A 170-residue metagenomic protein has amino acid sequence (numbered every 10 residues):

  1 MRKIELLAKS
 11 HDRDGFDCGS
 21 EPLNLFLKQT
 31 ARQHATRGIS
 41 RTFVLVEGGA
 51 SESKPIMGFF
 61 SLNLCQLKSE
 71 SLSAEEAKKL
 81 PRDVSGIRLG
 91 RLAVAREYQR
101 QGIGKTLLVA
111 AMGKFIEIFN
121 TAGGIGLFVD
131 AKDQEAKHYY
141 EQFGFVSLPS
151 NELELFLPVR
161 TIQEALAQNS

Functional and structural regions predicted by a protein language model:
M1-Q101, K105-S170: Non-catalytic substrate-recognition and accessory regions of acyl/acetyltransferase enzymes
